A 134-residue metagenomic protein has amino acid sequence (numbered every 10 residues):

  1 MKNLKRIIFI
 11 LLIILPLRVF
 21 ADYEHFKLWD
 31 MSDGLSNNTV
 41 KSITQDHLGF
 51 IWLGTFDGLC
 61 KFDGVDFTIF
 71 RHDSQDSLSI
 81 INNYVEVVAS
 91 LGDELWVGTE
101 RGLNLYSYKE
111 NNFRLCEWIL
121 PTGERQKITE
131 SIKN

Functional and structural regions predicted by a protein language model:
M1-N134: Carboxylate-rich, polar loop motifs that coordinate divalent cations or form catalytic acidic clusters
